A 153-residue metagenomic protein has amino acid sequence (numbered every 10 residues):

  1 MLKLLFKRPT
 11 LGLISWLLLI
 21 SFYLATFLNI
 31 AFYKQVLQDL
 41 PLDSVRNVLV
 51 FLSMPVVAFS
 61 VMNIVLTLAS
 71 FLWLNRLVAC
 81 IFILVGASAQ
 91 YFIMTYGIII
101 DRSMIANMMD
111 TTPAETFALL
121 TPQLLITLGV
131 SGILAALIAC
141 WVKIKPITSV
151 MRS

Functional and structural regions predicted by a protein language model:
L2-S153: Transmembrane and membrane-interface helices of multi-pass, inner-membrane envelope-modifying transferases
